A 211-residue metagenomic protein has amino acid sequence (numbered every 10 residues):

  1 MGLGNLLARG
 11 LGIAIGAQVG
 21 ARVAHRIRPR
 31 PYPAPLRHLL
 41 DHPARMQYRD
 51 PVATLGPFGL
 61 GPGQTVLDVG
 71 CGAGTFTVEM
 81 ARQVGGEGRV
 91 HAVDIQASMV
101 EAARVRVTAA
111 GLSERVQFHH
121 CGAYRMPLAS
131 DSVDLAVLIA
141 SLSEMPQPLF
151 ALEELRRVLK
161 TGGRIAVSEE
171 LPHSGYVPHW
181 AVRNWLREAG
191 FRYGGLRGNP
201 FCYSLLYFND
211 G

Functional and structural regions predicted by a protein language model:
G2-G61: Class I SAM-dependent transferase core
L67-V69, A73-R125: Class I SAM-dependent methyltransferase SAM/SAH-binding core
V84-G85, M145-P146, L159-T161: Helix-to-beta-strand junctions that scaffold the AdoMet/dcAdoMet cofactor pocket in Class I SAM-dependent enzymes
Y124-L135: A short acidic, Gly/Pro-enriched loop at the edge of an enzyme's catalytic core that lines a small-molecule cofactor
D134-P146: A short SAM/SAH-binding and catalytic strip from SAM-dependent methyltransferases
L149-R164: A short glycine-rich, Lys/Arg-flanked "PGG" loop and its adjoining helix->strand segment in the class I
A166-A189: Conserved class I S-adenosyl-L-methionine
A189, G198-G211: Core SAM-dependent methyltransferase catalytic element
